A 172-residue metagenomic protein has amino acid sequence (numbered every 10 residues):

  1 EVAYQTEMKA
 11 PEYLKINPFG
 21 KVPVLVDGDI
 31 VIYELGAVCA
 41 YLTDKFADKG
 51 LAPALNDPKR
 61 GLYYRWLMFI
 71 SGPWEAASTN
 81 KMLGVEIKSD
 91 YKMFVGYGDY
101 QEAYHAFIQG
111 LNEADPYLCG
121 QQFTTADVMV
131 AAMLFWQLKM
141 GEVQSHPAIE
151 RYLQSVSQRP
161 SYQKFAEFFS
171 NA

Functional and structural regions predicted by a protein language model:
E1-F94, Q101: GST-like domain detector, emphasizing the conserved glutathione-binding G-site in the N-terminal thioredoxin-like
K9, K15, V130, Q158 (+1 more regions): Phosphate-coordinating loops and pocket residues in cytosolic domains that bind phosphorylated ligands
A37, A148, S161: Residue-level recognition of oxygen-bearing side chains
T43, M133-L134, A166: Active-site-flanking alpha-helical
L67-Q158: GST-like fold's C-terminal all-alpha helical module
Y152-A172: Long hydrophobic alpha-helical segments typical of transmembrane helices together with their membrane-interfacial
